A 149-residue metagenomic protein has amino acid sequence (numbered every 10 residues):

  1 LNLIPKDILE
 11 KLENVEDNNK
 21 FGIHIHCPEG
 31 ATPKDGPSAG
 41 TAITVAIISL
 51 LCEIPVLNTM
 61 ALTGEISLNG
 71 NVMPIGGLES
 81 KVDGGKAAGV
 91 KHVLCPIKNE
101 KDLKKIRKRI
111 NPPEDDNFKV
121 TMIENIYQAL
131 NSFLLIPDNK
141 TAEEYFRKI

Functional and structural regions predicted by a protein language model:
L1-I149: Peripheral, non-AAA+ core regions of ATP-driven protein-machinery
